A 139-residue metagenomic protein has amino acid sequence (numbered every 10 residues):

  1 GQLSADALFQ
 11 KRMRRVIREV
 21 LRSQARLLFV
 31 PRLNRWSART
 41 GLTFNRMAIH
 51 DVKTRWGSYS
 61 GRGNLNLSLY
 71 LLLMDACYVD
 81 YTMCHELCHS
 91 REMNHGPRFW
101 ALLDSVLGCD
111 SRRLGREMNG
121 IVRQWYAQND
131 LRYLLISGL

Functional and structural regions predicted by a protein language model:
G1-Y81, S90-L139: Active-site-proximal or metal-binding-adjacent scaffold patches in catalytic folds
E86: Walker B catalytic acidic pair
